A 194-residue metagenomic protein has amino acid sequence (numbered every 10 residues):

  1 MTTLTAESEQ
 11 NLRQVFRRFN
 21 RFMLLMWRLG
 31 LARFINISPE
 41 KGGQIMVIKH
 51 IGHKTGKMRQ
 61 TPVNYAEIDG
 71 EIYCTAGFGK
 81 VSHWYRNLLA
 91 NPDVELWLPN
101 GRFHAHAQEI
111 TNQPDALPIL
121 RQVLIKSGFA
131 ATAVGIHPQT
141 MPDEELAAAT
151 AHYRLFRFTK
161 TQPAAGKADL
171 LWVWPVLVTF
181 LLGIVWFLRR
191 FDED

Functional and structural regions predicted by a protein language model:
M1-S38: Extreme N-terminal tail/first-helix region
T2-R17, G101-V185, D194: Charged, gly/pro-rich active-site loop segments
L25-K54, V176, F180-L181: N-terminal first-folded block
K41-Q44, L88-D93, H152: A short, compositionally biased
G43-F78: Short beta-strand segments
I48-K49, P92-N100: Short conserved beta-strand and strand-loop elements enriched in small hydrophobics with frequent Asp/Gly
T61, V81-W84, A116-I119: Amphipathic alpha-helical interface surfaces
E67-L96: A short mixed-secondary-structure module that forms the rim of ligand-binding clefts
